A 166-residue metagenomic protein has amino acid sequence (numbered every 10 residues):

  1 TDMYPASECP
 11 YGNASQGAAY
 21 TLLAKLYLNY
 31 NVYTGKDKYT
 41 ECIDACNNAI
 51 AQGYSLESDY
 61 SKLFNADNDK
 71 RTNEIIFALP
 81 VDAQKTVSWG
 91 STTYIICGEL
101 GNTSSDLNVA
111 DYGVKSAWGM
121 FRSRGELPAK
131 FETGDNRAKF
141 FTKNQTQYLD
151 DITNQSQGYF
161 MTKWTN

Functional and structural regions predicted by a protein language model:
T1-M3, P10-I50, F77, D135 (+1 more regions): Extended, hydrophobic/aromatic-rich amphipathic alpha-helical segments that build helical scaffolds
M3-A6, Q84: A short secondary-structure junction motif
Y11, A51, S55-N166: Elongated scaffold/linker segments in the mid-to-C-terminal portions of large proteins
